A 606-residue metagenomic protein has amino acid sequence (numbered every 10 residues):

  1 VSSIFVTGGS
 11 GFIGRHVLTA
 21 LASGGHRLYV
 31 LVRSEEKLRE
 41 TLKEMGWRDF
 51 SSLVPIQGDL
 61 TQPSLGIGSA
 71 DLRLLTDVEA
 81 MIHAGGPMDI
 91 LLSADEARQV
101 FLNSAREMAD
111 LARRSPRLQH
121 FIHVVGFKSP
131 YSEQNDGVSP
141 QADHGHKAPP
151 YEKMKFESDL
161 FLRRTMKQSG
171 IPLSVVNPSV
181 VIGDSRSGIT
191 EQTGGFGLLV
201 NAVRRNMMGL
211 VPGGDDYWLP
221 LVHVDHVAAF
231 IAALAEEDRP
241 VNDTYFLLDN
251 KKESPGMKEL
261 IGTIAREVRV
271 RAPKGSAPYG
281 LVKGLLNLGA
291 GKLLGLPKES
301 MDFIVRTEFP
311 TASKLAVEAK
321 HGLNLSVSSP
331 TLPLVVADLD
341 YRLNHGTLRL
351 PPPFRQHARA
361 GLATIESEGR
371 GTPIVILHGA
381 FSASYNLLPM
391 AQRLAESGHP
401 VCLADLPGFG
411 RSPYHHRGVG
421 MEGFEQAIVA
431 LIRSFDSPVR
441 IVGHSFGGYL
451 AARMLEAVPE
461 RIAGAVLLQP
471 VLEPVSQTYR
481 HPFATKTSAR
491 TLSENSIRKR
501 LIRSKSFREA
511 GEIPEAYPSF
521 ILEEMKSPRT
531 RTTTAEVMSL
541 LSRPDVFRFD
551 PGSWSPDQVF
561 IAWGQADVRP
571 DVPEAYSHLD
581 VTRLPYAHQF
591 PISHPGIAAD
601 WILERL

Functional and structural regions predicted by a protein language model:
I4-G24: N-terminal Rossmann NAD(P)H-binding glycine-rich loop of SDR-like oxidoreductase domains
R48-S104, R113: NAD(P)H-binding glycine-rich loop region in Rossmannoid oxidoreductase-like domains and their noncatalytic homologs
A80-H83, L91, N103-P150: Conserved Rossmann-fold NAD(P)-dependent oxidoreductase catalytic core, especially the SDR/UDP-sugar
H146-V175: Active-site Tyr-X1-5-Lys
V200-V211, W218-E253, G262: Alpha-helical substrate-binding/gating segment
L234-P297, L339-T347: Mid/C-terminal beta-alpha module of Rossmann-like enzyme folds, strongest in SDR-family dehydrogenases/epimerases
E308-R359, R605: Amphipathic terminal alpha-helices
E456, A465-L492: Flexible "cap/lid" loop of the alpha/beta hydrolase fold
